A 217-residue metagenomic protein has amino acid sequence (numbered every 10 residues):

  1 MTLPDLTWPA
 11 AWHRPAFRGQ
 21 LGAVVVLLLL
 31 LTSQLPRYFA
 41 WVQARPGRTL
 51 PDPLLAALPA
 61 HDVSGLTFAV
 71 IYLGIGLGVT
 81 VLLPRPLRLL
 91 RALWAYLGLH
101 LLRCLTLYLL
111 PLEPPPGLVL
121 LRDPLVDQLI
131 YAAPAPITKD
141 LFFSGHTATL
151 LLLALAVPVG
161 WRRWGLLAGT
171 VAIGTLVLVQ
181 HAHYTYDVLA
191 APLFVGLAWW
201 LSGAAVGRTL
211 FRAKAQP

Functional and structural regions predicted by a protein language model:
T2-I75, L112, D123: N-terminal transmembrane-helix/juxtamembrane module of multi-pass inner/ER membrane proteins
L30-Q34, H100-T106, T170-H181: Aromatic-anchored segments of alpha-helical transmembrane domains
V42-L50, L83-R163, T209-A215: Membrane-interface loops
L66-G74, S144-A148, L189-L193: Membrane-embedded alpha-helical segments of multi-pass membrane proteins, especially the transmembrane helices
T67-I71, L93-Y96, L166-G169, I173: Hydrophobic alpha-helical transmembrane segments of polytopic
G76-T80, T147-L166, P192-S202: Membrane-interfacial alpha-helical segments at the cytosolic side of multi-pass membrane proteins
P114, T138-F142, A172-W200: Interfacial helix-loop-helix junctions of multi-pass membrane proteins
A190-P217: C-terminal membrane module of polytopic membrane proteins
